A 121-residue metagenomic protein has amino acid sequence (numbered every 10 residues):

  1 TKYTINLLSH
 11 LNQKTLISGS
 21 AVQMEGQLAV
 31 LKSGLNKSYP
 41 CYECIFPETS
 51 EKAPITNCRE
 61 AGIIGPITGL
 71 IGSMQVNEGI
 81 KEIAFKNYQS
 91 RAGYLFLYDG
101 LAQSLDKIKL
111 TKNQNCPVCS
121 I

Functional and structural regions predicted by a protein language model:
T1-I121: Glycine-rich phosphate/adenylate-binding loop
